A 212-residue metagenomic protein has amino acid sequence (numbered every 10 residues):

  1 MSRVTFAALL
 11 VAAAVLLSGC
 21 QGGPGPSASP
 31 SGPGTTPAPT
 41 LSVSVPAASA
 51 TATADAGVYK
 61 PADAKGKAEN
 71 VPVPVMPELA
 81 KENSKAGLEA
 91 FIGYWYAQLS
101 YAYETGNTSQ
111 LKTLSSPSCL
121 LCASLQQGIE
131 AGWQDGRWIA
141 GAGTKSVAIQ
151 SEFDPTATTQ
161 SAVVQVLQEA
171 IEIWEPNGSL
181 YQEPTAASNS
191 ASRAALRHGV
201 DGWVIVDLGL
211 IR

Functional and structural regions predicted by a protein language model:
R3, A8, A14-L16, C20-G87: Juxtamembrane and targeting peptides
V4, P117, G141-A142, E152: Surface-exposed loop/turn and secondary-structure junction residues enriched for glycine/proline
V4, V15, Q21-L41, F153-R212: Exposed beta-sheet edge and beta->alpha loop/turn motif
G66-R137: Core segments of small alpha/beta cavity-forming domains
N107, L125, G143-T144, V163: Hydrophobic alpha-helical segments that drive targeting, anchoring, or assembly
G128-A131, W138-A140, T158, G178-Y181: Short, charged/polar low-complexity linear motifs in solvent-exposed/disordered segments
D135-S151: A short, amphipathic edge element
